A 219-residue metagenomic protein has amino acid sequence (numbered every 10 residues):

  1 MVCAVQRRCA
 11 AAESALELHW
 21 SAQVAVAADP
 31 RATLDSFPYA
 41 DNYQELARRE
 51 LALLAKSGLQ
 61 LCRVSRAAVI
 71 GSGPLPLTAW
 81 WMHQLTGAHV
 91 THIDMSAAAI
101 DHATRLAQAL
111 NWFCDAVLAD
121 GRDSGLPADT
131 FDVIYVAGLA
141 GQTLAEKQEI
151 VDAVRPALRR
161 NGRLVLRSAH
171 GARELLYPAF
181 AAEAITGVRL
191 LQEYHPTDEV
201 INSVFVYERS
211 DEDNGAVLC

Functional and structural regions predicted by a protein language model:
M1-L59: Conserved Class I S-adenosyl-L-methionine-dependent methyltransferase catalytic core
P74-G87: Conserved SAM-binding loop of SAM-dependent methyltransferases across substrates and taxa, primarily the Class I
H89-D94: Conserved SAM-binding motif I beta-strand of class I
S96-A98: Conserved SAM/SAH-binding beta-strand->alpha-helix loop
N111-R122: Conserved SAM-binding strand-loop segment of SAM-dependent methyltransferases
S124-I134: A short acidic, Gly/Pro-enriched loop at the edge of an enzyme's catalytic core that lines a small-molecule cofactor
Q148-R160: A short glycine-rich, Lys/Arg-flanked "PGG" loop and its adjoining helix->strand segment in the class I
N161-H170: Conserved beta-strand signature within the Rossmann-like core of class I S-adenosyl-L-methionine
